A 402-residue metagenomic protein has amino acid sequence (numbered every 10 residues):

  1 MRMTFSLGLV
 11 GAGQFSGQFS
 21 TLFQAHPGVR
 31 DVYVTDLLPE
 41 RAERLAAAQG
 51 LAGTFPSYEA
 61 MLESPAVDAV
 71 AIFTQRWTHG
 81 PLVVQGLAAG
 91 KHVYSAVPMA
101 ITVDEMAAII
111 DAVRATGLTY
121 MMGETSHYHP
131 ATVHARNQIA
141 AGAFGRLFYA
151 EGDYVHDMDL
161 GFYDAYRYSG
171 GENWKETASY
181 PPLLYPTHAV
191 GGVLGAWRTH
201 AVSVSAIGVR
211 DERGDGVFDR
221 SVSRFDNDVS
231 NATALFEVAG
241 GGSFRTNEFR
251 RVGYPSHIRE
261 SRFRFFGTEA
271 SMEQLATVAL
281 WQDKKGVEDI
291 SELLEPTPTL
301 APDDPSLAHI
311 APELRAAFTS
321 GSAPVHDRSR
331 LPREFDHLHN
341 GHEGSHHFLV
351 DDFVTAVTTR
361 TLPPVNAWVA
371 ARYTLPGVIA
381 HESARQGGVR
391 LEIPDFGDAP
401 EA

Functional and structural regions predicted by a protein language model:
M1, L9, A69-A71, D283 (+2 more regions): C-terminal helix-rich "cap/oligomerization" subdomain common to oxidoreductases
M1-Q49: N-terminal Rossmann-like dinucleotide-binding module
Y33, G53, A69, Y149: Short, Asp-centered acidic motifs that coordinate Mg2+ and/or phosphate in catalytic or ligand-binding sites
L51-Y58: Conserved SAM-binding strand-loop segment of SAM-dependent methyltransferases
S64, D68-A69, Q75-R76, G80-Y128 (+1 more regions): Beta-strand-loop-alpha-helix segment that lines the small-molecule cofactor/substrate pocket of alpha/beta enzymes
G90, G117, G142, G241 (+2 more regions): Glycine-centered short loops/turns at secondary-structure junctions
T119, S126-N227, A232: Predominantly a Rossmann-like dinucleotide-binding segment in NAD(P)-dependent oxidoreductases
L184-S306, H346-P363, G377-H381, D395-A402: Contiguous beta-strand/loop segments that form the cofactor/metal-binding neighborhood of enzyme cores
